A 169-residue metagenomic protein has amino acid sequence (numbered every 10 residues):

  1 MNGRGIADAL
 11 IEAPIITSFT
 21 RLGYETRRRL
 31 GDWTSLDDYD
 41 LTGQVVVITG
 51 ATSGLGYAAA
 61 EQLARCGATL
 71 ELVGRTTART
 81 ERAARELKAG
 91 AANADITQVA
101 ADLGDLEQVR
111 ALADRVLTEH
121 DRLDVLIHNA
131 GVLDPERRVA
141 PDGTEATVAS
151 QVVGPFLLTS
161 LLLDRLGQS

Functional and structural regions predicted by a protein language model:
M1-V45, D114: Non-catalytic terminal and boundary segments that flank Rossmann-like NAD(P)-dependent oxidoreductase
G31-R75: Canonical Rossmann dinucleotide-binding motif of NAD(H)/NADP(H)-dependent dehydrogenases/reductases, specifically
V47, D124-H128, V148: N-terminal Rossmann-like NAD(P) cofactor-binding module of classical short-chain dehydrogenase/reductase
A59, D105, G154, L158: Conserved cofactor-binding/catalytic machinery of classical short-chain dehydrogenase/reductase
T77, Q98-D114: The beta1-alpha1 cofactor-binding region of Rossmann-like NAD(H)/NADP(H)-dependent oxidoreductases
A89-D95, R115-H128, D134-V139: A glycine-rich helix->loop->beta "capping" turn within Rossmann-like NAD(P)(H)-dependent oxidoreductase domains
D134-S150: Short alpha-helical oligomerization interface
S150-S169: Amphipathic alpha-helical dimer-interface segment in Rossmann-like NAD(P)H-dependent oxidoreductases
